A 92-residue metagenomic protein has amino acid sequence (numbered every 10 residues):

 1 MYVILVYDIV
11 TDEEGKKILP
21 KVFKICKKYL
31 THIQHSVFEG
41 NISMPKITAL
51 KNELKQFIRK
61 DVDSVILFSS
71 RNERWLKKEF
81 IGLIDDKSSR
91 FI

Functional and structural regions predicted by a protein language model:
M1-V37, N41, P45-K46: Extended, hydrophobic alpha-helical segments
I4, C26, L50, L83-I92: Unusually extended, aromatic-enriched hydrophobic runs near protein termini
E13-E14, E39, E53, E73 (+1 more regions): Glutamate identity and glutamate-enriched acidic tracts
K24-I25, K51-Q56, K77-E79: Intrinsically disordered, low-complexity boundary segments flanking structured domains
Q34-S64, S69-S70: Short, intrinsically disordered low-complexity segments
F57-I92: C-terminal structural segments of small proteins and small subunits
